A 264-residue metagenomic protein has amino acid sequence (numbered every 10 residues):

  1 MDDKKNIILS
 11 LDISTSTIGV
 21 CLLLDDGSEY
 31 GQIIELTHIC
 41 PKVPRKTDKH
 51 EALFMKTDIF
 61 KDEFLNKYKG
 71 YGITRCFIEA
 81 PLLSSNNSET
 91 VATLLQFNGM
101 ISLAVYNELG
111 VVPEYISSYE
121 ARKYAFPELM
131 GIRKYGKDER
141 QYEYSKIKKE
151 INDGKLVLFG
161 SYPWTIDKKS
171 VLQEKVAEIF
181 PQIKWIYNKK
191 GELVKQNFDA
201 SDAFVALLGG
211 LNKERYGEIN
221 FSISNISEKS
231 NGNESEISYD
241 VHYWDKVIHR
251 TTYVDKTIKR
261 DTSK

Functional and structural regions predicted by a protein language model:
M1-K264: Phosphate- and other anionic-substrate recognition elements at nucleic-acid/protein interfaces
